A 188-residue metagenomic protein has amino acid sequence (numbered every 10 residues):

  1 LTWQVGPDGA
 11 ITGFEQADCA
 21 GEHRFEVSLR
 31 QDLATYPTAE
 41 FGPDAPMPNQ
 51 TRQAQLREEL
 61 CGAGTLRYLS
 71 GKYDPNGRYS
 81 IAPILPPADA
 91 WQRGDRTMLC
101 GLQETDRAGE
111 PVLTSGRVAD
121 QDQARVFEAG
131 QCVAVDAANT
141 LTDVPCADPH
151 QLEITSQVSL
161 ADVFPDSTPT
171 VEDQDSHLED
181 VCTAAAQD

Functional and structural regions predicted by a protein language model:
L1-D188: Primary mode marks residue(s) on the alpha4-beta5-alpha5 output face of response regulator receiver
